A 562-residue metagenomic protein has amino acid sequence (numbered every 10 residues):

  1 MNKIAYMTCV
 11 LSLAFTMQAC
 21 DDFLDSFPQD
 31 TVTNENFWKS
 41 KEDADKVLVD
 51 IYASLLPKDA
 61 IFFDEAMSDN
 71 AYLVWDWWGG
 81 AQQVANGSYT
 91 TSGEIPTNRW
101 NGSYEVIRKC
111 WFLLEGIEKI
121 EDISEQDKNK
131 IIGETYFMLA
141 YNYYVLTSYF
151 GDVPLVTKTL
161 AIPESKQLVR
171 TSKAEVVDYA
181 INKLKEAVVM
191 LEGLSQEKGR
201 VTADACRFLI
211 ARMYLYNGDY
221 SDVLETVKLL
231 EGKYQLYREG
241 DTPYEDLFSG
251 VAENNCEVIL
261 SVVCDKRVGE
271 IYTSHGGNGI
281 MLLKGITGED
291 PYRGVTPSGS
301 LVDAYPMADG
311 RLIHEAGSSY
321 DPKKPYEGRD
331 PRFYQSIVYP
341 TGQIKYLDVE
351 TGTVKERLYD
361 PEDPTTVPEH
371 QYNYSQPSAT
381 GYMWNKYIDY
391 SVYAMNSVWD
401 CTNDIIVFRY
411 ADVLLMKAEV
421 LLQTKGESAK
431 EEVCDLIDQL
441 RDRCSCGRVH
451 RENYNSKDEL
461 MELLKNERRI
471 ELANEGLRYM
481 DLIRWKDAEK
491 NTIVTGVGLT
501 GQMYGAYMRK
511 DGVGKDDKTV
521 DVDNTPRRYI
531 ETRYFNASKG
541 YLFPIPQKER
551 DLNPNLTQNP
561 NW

Functional and structural regions predicted by a protein language model:
T16-A19: C-terminal motif of bacterial Sec signal peptides marking the signal peptidase cleavage site
D21-G79, K185-V188, D204-P368, T492-Y507: An aromatic- and glycine-enriched ligand-binding surface/loop that stacks and positions planar moieties
S40-D59, W77-F150, S165-D178, L184-K198 (+7 more regions): Conserved, well-structured interaction surfaces
S103-V106, Y179, Y244-L312, S318-S319 (+4 more regions): Long, intrinsically disordered, low-complexity segments
V177, Y220, E427-K430: TPR-repeat structural position
P331-D438: C-terminal substrate/ligand-recognition segments
